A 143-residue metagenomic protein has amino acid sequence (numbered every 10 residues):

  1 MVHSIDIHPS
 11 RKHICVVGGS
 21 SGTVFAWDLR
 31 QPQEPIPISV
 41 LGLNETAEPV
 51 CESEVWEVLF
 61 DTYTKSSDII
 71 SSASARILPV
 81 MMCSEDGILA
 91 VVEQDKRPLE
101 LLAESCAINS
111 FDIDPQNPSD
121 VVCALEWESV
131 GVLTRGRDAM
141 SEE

Functional and structural regions predicted by a protein language model:
M1-H8, V50-S72, C106-I113: Canonical WD40 repeat/beta-propeller blade segments in eukaryotic WD-repeat proteins
M1-W27, Q31-E34: Beta-propeller domains
R11-V16, K65-M81, P98-L99, P118-V122: Structural hallmark of WD40 beta-propellers
G18-S21, C83-D86, A124-W127: Conserved strand-to-loop turn within each blade of WD40 beta-propeller repeats
V24-D28, L89-Q94, V130-R135: WD40-repeat beta-propellers
P32-E34, K96-R97, D138-M140: Short coil/turn linkers that define WD40 beta-propeller blade boundaries
I36-E48, R97-L102: A short beta-strand motif characteristic of beta-propeller blades
N109-E143: Blade-level signature of beta-propeller repeat domains, shared across WD40, Kelch, NHL, RCC1 and BNR/Asp-box propellers
